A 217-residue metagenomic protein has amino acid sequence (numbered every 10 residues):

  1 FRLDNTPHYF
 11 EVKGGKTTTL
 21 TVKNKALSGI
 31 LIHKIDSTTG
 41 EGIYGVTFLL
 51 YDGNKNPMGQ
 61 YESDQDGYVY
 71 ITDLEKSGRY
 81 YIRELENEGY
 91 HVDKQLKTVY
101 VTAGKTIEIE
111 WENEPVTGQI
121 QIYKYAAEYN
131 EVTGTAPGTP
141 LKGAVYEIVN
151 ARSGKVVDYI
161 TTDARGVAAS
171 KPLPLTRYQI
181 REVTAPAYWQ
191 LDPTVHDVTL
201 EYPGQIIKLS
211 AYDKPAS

Functional and structural regions predicted by a protein language model:
F1-S217: Solvent-exposed loop/turn and edge beta-strand elements of beta-rich ligand-binding domains
